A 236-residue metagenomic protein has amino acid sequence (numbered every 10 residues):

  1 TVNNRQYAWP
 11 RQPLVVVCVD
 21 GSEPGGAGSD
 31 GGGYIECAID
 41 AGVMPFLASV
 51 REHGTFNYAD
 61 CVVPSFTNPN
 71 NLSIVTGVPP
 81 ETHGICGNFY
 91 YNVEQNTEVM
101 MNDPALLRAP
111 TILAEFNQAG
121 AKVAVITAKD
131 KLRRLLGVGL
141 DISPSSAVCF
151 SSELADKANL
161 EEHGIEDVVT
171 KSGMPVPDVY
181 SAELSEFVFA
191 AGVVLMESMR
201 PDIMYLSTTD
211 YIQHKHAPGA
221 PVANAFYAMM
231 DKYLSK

Functional and structural regions predicted by a protein language model:
T1-R11: A short acidic-Thr-Gly-centered motif at the start of a beta-strand
T1-V2, C18, G33, N57-Y58 (+2 more regions): Short alpha-helical segments and helix-capping/turn motifs at coil-helix boundaries
W9-G32, S49-V50, I74, F116 (+3 more regions): Beta-strand elements within well-structured catalytic alpha/beta cores of enzymes that handle phosphate/sulfate esters
Q12-P13, P45, P69, L107-A114 (+3 more regions): A structural signal for well-ordered alpha-helical segments within the folded catalytic domains of diverse enzymes
G25-G77, K122-A124: Short, structured active-site-proximal loop/turn typified by the sulfatase FGly-forming signature C/S-X-P-X-R
A38-I39, P104, L184, M229: Residues that cap or flank secondary-structure elements
A41-G42, G139-I142, G219-A223: Short secondary-structure boundary/capping segments
G77-A217: His/Asp/Glu-rich, glycine-adjacent segments that coordinate divalent cations and/or stabilize oxyanion chemistry on
